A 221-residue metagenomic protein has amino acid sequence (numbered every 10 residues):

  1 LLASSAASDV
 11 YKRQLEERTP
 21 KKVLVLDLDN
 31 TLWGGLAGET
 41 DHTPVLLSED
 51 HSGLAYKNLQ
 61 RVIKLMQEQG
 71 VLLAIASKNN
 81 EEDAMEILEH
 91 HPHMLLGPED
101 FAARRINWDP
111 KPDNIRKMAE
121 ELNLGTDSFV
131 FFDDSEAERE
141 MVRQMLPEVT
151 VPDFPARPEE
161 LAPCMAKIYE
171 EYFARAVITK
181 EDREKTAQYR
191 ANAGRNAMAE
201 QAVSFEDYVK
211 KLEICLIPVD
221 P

Functional and structural regions predicted by a protein language model:
L1-A7, Y11: Single conserved hydrophobic/aromatic residue that forms the stacking wall/gate of nucleotide- or nucleobase-binding
T19, T43-L47, E68-Q69: Basic, amphipathic N-terminal segments
K22-L36: Asp-based phosphoryl-transfer active-site loop
L32-Q60: Active-site neighborhood of HAD-like aspartate-dependent phosphohydrolases
L32-W33, A55-V62, L73-A84, K111-M118 (+3 more regions): Extended, hydrophobic alpha-helical segments in both membrane/secreted and soluble proteins
G34-P44, K78-L95, D100: Metal-dependent catalytic core segments for phosphate chemistry
L54, N58-P92, R104-R105, V142 (+1 more regions): Substrate-recognition element of Asp-dependent hydrolases with the DxDx(T/V) motif
E89-P221: C-terminal cap/substrate-recognition subdomain and adjoining C-terminal extension of metal-dependent phosphatase-like
